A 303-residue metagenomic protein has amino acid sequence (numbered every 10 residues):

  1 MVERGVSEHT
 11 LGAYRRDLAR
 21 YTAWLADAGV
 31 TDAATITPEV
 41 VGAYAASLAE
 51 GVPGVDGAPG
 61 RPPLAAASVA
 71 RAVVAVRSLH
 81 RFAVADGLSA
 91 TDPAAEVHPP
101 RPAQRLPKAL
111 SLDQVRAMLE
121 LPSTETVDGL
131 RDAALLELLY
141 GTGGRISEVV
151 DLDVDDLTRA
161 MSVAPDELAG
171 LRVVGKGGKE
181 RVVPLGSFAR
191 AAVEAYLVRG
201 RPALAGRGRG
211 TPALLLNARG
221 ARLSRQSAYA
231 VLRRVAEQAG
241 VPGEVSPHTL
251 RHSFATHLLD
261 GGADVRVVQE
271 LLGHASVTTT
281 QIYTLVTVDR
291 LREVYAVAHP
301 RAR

Functional and structural regions predicted by a protein language model:
M1-R303: Conserved catalytic core of the tyrosine transesterase superfamily
